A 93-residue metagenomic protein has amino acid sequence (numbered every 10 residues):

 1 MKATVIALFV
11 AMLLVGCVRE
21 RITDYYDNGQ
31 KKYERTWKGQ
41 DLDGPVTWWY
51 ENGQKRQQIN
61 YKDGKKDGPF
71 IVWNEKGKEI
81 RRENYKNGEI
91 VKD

Functional and structural regions predicted by a protein language model:
K2-L8: Sec-dependent signal peptide recognition, specifically the positively charged N-region followed immediately by
A3, L13-D93: Glycine/tyrosine- and acidic-biased, solvent-exposed loop/turn segments at the edges of beta-strands
